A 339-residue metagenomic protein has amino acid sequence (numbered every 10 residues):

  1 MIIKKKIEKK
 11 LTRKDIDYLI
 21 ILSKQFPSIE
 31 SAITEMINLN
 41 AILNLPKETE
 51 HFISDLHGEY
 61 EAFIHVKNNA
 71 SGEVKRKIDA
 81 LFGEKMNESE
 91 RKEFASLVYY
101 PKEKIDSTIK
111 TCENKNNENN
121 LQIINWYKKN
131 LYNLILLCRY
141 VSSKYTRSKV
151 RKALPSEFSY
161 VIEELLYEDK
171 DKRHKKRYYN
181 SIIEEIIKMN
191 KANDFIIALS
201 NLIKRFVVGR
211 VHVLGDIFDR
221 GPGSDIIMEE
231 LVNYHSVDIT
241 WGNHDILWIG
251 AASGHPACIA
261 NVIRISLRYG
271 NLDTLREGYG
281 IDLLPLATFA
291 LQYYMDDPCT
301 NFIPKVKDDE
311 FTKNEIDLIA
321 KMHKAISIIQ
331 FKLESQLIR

Functional and structural regions predicted by a protein language model:
M1-R339: Feature recognizes metal-dependent phosphohydrolase scaffolds
